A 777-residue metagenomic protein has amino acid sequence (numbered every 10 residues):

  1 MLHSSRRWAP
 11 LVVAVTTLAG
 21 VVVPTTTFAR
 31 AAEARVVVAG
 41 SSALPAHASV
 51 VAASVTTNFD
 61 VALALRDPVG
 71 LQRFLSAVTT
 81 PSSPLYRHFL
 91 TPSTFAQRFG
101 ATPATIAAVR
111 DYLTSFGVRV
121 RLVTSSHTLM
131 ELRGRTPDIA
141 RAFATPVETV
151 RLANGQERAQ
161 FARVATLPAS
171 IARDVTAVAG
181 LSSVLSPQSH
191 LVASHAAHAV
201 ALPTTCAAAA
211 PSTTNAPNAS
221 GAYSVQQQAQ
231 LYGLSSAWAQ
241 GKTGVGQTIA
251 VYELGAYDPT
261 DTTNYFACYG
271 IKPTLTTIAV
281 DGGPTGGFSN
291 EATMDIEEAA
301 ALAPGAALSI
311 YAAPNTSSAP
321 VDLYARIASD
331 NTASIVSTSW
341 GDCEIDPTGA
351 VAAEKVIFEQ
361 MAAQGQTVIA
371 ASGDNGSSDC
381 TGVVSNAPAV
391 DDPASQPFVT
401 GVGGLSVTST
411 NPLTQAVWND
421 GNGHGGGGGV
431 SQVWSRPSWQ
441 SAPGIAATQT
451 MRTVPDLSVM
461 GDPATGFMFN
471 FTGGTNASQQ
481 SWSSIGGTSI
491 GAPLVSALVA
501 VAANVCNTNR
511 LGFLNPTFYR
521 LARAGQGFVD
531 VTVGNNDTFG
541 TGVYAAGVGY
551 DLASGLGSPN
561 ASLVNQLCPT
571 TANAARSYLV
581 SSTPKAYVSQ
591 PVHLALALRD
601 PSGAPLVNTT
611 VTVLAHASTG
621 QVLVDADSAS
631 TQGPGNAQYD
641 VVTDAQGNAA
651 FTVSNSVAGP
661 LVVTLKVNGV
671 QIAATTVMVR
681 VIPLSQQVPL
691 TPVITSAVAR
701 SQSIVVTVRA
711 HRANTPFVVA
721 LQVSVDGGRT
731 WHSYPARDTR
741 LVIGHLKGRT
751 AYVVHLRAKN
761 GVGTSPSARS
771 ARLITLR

Functional and structural regions predicted by a protein language model:
L2-A31: Secretory targeting and sorting signals
R6, G444, V499, A503-L552 (+2 more regions): An often Trp-containing, charged/polar helix-loop segment at the C-terminal end of enzyme catalytic cores
A32-L122, E131, T136-G404, G426-G486 (+3 more regions): Substrate-binding/charge-relay-adjacent region of secreted/lumenal peptidase catalytic domains
P569-Q687: The feature marks long extracellular or luminal low-complexity segments
V641-T643, W731-D738: Short beta-strand segments within Ig-like beta-sandwich modules, predominantly Fibronectin type-III
S685-P716, G748, G763-R777: Pro/Thr/Ser/Gly-rich low-complexity, intrinsically disordered linker/stalk tracts
H711-G727: Solvent-exposed loop/turn segments flanking beta-strands in beta-repeat/beta-sandwich domains
I743-V762: Beta-strand-rich modules
